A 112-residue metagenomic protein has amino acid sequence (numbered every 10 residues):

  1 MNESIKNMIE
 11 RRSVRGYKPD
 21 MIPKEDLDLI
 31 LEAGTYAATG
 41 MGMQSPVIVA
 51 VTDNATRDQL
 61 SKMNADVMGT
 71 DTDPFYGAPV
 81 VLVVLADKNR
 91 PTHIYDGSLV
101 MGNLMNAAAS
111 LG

Functional and structural regions predicted by a protein language model:
M1-V80: N-terminal amphipathic, basic helical "cap/leader" segment at the start of enzyme domains
R12, A86-K88: Short, histidine-centered active-site or binding-site loop motifs used for metal coordination, general acid-base
G34, K88-G112: Small-aliphatic-rich amphipathic alpha-helix that forms the alpha element of a beta-alpha
V81-L85: Active-site-flanking beta-strand signature of metal-NTP-handling nucleotidyl enzymes and homologous cyclase-like
